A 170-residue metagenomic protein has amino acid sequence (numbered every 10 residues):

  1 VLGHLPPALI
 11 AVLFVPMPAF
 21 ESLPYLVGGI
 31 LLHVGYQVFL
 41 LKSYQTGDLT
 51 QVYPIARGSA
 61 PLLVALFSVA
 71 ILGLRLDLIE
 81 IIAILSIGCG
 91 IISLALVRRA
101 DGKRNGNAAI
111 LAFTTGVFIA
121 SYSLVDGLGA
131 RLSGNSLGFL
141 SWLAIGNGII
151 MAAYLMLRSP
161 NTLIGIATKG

Functional and structural regions predicted by a protein language model:
V1-L31, Q37-L49, C89, L96-F113 (+1 more regions): Membrane-interface interhelical linkers
V1-L5, S121-G146: Juxtamembrane helix-loop-helix junctions in multi-pass membrane proteins
L2, G28, I55-A56, I79-I82 (+1 more regions): Hydrophobic core positions of alpha-helical segments in small-molecule transporters and transporter systems
H4-A8, A65-V69, L78-R98: Hydrophobic transmembrane alpha-helices of multi-pass small-molecule transport proteins
L5, I30-V38, G58-L66, G116 (+3 more regions): Hydrophobic/small/kink-forming positions within alpha-helical transmembrane segments of polytopic membrane proteins
L13-P24, F67-E80, L128-L137: Helix-coil boundary and interhelical linker segments in multi-pass alpha-helical membrane proteins
L40-R57, R75-L78, R131-G138: Structural motif at transmembrane-helix junctions in multi-pass transporters
I82-A83, C89, A112-D126: Amide-forming acyltransferase catalytic core, primarily the GNAT-like/NAT-type and related acyltransferase folds
